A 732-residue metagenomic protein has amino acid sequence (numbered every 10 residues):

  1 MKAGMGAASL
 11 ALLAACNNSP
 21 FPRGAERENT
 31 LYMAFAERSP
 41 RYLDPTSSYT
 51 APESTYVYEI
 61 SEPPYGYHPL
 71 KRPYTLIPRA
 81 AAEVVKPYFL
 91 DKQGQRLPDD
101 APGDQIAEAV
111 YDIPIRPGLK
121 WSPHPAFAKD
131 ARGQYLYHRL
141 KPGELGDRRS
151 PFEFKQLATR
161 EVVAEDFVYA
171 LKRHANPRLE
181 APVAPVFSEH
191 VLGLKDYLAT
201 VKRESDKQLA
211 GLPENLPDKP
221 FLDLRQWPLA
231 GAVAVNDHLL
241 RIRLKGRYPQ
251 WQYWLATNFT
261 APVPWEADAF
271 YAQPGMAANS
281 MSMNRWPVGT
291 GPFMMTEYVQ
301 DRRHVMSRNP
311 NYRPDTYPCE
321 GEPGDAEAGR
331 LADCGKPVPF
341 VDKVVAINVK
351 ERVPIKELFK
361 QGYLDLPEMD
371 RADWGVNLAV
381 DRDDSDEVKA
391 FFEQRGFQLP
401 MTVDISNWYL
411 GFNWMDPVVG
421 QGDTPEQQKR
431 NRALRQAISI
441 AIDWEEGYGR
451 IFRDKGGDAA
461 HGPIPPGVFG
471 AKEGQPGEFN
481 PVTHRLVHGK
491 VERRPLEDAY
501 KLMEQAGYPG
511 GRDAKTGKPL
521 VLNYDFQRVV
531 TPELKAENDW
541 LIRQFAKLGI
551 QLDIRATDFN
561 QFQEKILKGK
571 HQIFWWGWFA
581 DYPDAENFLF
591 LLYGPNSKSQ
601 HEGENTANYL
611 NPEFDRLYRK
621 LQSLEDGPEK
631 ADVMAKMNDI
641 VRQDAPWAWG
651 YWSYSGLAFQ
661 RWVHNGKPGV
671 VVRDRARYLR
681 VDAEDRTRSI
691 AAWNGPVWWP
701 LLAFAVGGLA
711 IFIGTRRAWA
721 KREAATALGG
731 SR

Functional and structural regions predicted by a protein language model:
M1-N18: N-terminal export signals
A15-G24, P69-L70, I113-E180, S205-V233 (+7 more regions): Extracytoplasmic/periplasmic ligand-capture domains
A34-G103, V288: N-terminal lobe/hinge region of extracytoplasmic solute-binding protein
E37-V57, H68-P69, I77, P125-A128 (+5 more regions): A structural "hinge/loop" feature
Q105-A107, N236, Q300: Residue-level recognition of beta-strand termini and adjacent short loop/turns
N236-L239, P249, A261: Aromatic-residue-lined binding/catalytic grooves and analogous aromatic/hydrophobic interfacial grooves in multimeric
P264-D268, A272-P274, L657-N694: A C-terminal, polar beta->alpha supersecondary segment
A635, I640-V663, K667-P668: Extracytoplasmic/lumenal ectodomains and periplasmic regions of secretory and membrane proteins
